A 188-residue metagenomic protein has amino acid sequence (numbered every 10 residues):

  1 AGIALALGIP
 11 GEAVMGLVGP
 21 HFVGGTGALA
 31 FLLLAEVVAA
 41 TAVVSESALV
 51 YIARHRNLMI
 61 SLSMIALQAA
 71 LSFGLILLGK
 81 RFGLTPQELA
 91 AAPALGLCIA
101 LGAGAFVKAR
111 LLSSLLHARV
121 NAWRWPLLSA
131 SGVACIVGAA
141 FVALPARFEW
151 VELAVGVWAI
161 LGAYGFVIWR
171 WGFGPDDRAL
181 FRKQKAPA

Functional and structural regions predicted by a protein language model:
A1, V14, L34, L49 (+5 more regions): Hydrophobic/aromatic residues within transmembrane alpha-helices of membrane transport systems, especially the TMDs
A1-L5, L32-A40, S61-A66, C98-G102 (+4 more regions): Residue-level hotspots within the lipid-embedded alpha helices of multi-pass solute transporters
L5, V44-A48, A69-G74, A139-A140 (+1 more regions): Alpha-helical transmembrane segments of multipass membrane proteins
L7-V37, G83-L89: Interfacial segments at transmembrane-helix termini and the short loops linking adjacent helices
E12, G16, P20-H21, A48-H55 (+5 more regions): Transmembrane helix-loop junctions in multipass membrane proteins, especially transporters and channels
T26, L58, L62-A109, A140-L161: Membrane-interface helix-loop junctions in multi-pass transport and translocation proteins
L33-M64, L112-L116: Membrane-interface junctions at transmembrane-helix termini in multi-pass inner-membrane proteins
R110-S114, A118, R124, A139-A188: Membrane-proximal transmembrane or re-entrant/amphipathic helices at the cytosolic face
